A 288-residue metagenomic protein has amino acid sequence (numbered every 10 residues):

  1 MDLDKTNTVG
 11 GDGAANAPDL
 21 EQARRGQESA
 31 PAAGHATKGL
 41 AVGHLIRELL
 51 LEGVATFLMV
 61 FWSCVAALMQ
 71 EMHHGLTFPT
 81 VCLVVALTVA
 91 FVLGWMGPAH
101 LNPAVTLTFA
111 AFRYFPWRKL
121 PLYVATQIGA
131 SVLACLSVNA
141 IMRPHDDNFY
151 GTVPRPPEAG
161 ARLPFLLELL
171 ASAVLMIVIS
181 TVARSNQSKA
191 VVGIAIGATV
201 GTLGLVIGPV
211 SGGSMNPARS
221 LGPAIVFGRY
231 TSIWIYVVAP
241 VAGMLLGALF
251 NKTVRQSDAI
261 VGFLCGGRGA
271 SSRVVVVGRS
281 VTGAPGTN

Functional and structural regions predicted by a protein language model:
M1-N288: Membrane-interface helix-loop junctions and terminal tails of multi-pass membrane proteins
